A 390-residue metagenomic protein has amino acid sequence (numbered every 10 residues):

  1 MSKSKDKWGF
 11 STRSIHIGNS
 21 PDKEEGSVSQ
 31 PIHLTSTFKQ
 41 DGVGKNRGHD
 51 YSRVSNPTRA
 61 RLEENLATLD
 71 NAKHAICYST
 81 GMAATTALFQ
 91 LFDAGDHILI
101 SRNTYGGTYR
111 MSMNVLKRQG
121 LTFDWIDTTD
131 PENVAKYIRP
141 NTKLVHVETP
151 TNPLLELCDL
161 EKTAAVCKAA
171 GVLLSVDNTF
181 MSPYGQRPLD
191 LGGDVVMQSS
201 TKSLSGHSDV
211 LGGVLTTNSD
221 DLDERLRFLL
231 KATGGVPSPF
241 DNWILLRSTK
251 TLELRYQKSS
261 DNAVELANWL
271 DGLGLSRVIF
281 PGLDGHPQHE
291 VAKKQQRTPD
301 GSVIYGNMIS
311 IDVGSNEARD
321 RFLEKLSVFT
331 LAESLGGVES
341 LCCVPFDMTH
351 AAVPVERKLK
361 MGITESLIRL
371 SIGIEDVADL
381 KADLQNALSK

Functional and structural regions predicted by a protein language model:
M1-N56, L62-N65, I368: N-terminal "arm"/small-domain region of PLP-dependent enzymes with the aminotransferase-like
S2-D6, H16, A75-I279: Conserved PLP-enzyme active-site core in the AAT-like
K3-S11, I17-N19, G235, D284 (+2 more regions): Positively charged, small/polar-rich N-terminal and surface patches that mediate targeting and assembly and bind
T37-T86, Q90-L91, G107-N114: Conserved N-terminal alpha-helix of the aminotransferase class I/II PLP-enzyme fold
T122-D124, E317, E324-K325, S340-K390: PLP-dependent enzyme catalytic core of the Aspartate aminotransferase-like
V210-G212, I304-M308, E365-R369: Short, solvent-exposed beta-strand edge segments and adjacent coil->beta transition regions
L245-L254, G306-G314, R369-G373: Short, well-ordered beta-strand elements within core beta-sheets of diverse protein domains
V264-G336, V353-L359: Conserved small-domain helix->loop->beta segment predominantly found in fold-type I
